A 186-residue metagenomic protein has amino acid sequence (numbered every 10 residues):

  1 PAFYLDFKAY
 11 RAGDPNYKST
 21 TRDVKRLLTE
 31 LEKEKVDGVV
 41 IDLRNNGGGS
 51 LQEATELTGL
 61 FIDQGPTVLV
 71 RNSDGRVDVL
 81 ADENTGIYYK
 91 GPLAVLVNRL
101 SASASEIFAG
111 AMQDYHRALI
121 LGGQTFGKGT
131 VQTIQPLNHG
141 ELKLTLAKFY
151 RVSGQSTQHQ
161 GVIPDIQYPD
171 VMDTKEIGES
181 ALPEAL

Functional and structural regions predicted by a protein language model:
P1-N138, K148: Cleft-lining beta-strand/loop regions that shape enzyme active-site pockets
P136-G140, Q160-V162: Acidic, S/T/G-rich, low-cysteine, solvent-exposed domains in lumenal/extracellular/periplasmic regions of secretory
K143-L144: Short, small/polar residue-rich loop motifs at catalytic or cofactor-binding pockets
T157-L186: Conserved functional hotspot residues or short segments at active or partner-binding sites across diverse domains
